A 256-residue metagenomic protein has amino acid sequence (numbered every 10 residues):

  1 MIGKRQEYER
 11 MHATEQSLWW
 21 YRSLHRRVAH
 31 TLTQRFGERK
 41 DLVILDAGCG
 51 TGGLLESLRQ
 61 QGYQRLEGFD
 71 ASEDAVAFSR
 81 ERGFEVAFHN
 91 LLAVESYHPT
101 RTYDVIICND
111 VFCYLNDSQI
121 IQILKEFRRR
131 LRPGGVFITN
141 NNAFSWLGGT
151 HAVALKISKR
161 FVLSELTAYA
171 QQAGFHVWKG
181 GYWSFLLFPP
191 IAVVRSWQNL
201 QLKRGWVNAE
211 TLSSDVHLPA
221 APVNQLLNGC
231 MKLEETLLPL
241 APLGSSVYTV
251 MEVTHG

Functional and structural regions predicted by a protein language model:
M1-R101, V105-N109, S118, L124 (+1 more regions): Conserved N-terminal segment of class I S-adenosyl-L-methionine
H12, F137-K159, A168: Short, glycine-/aromatic-enriched active-site segment of Class I SAM-dependent methyltransferases
N109, N140-N141, W183: Alpha/beta-hydrolase-fold catalytic nucleophile elbow
C113-Y114: A short His-aromatic
I121-P133: A short glycine-rich, Lys/Arg-flanked "PGG" loop and its adjoining helix->strand segment in the class I
I138, L187-G256: A C-terminal cap/extension of S-adenosyl-L-methionine-dependent methyltransferases that defines the acceptor-substrate
F175-F185: Conserved S-adenosyl-L-methionine
